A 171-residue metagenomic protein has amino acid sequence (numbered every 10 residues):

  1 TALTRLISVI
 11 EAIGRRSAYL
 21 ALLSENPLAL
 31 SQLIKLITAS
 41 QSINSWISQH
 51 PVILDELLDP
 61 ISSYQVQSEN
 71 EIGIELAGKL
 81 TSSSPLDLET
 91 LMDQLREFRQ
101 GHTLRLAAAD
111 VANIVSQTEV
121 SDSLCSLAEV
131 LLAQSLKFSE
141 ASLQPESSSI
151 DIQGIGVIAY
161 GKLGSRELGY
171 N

Functional and structural regions predicted by a protein language model:
T1-N171: Non-catalytic regulatory/linker segments of enzymes
